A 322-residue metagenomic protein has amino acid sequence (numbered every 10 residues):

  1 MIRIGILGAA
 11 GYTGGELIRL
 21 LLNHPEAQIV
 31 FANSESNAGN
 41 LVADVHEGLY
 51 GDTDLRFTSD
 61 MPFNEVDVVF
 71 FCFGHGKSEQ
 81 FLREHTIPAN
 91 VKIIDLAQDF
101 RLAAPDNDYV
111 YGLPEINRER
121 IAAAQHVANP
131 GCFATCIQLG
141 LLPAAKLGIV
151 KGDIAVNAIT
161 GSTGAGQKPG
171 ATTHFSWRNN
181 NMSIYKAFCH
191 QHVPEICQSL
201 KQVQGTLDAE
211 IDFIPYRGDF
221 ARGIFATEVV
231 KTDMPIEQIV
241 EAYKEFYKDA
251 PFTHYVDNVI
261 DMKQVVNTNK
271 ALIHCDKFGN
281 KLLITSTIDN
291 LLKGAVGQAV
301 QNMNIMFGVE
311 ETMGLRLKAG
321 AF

Functional and structural regions predicted by a protein language model:
M1-N180, Y185-A187, G205-T206, H274-F278 (+1 more regions): N-terminal Rossmann-like NAD(P) cofactor-binding subdomain of oxidoreductases, focused on the glycine-rich
I18, Q138-A145, V193-C197, V240 (+2 more regions): Predominant activation on well-ordered alpha-helical scaffold segments within soluble catalytic domains
L20, H24, L147, S199-V203 (+3 more regions): Change "in soluble alpha/beta enzymes" to "in soluble alpha/beta proteins
I29, G152-V156, D208-I211, F252-V256 (+1 more regions): A short coil-to-beta-strand element that immediately follows conserved catalytic motifs
A124, M182, G223-T227, K281-L283: Short, solvent-exposed beta-strand edge segments and adjacent coil->beta transition regions
I184-F188, Y216, D261-V265: Short Gly/Pro-enriched turn/cap motifs at secondary-structure boundaries
C189-V256: C-terminal substrate-binding/catalytic lobe of Rossmann-fold NAD(P)-dependent dehydrogenases
V229-F322: C-terminal active-site/capping subdomain that shapes the small-molecule cofactor and substrate pocket of enzyme
